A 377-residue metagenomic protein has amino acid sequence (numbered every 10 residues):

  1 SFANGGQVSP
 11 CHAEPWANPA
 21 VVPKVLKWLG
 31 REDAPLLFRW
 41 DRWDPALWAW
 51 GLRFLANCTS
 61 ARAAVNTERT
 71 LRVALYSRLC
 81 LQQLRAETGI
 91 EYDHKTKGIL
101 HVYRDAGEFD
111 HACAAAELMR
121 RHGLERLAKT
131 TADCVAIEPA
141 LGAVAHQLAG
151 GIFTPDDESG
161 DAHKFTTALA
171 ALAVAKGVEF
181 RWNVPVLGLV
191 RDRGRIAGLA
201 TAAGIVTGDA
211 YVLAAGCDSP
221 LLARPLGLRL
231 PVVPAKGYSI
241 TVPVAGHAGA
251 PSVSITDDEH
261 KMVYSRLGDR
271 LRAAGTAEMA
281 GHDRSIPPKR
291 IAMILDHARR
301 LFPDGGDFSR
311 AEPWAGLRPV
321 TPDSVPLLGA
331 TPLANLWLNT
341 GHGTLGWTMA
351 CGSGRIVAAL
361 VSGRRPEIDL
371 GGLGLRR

Functional and structural regions predicted by a protein language model:
N4-N57, G142, V186-G198, G204-A334: Active-site substrate-recognition segment that forms the wall of the catalytic cavity or substrate channel
L47-L172: Rossmann-like flavin
Q83-K95, L124, K176-E179, L228 (+2 more regions): Surface-exposed helix-capping loop/turn segments at secondary-structure junctions
A128, V178, R191-R193, V244 (+1 more regions): C-terminal lid/capping helical subdomain adjacent to the catalytic/cofactor pocket in oxidative enzymes
K129-A140, E158, E179-A197: A conserved short coil-to-beta-strand element within the FAD-binding core of flavoproteins
F153-A170, C217-D218, R290-H297, G346 (+1 more regions): Mid-domain beta-loop-alpha active-site segment that forms a flexible, acidic cofactor/metal-binding surface
